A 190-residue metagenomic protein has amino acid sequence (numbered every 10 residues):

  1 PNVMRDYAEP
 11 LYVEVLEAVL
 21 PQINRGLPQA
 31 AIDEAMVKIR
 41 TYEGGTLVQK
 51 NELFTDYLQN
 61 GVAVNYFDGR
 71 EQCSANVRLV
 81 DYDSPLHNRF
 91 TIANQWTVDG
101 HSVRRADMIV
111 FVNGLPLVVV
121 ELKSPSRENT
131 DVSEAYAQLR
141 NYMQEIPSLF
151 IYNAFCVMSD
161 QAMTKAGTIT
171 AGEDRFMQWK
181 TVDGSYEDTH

Functional and structural regions predicted by a protein language model:
P1-H190: An alpha-helical interface "stripe"
